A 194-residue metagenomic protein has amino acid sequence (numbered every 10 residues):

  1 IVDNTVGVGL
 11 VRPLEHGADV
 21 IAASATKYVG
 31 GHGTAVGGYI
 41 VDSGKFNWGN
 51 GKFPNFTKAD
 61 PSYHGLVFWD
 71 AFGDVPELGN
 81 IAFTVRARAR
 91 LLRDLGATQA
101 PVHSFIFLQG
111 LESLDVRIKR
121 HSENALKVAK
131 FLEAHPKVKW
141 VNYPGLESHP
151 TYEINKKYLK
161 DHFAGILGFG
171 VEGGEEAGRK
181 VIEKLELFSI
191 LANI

Functional and structural regions predicted by a protein language model:
I1-A134, N142: Conserved PLP-enzyme active-site core in the AAT-like
L95, I118, K137-I194: Conserved C-terminal alpha-helix-loop-beta "cap" of PLP-dependent enzymes that closes/shapes the active-site mouth
